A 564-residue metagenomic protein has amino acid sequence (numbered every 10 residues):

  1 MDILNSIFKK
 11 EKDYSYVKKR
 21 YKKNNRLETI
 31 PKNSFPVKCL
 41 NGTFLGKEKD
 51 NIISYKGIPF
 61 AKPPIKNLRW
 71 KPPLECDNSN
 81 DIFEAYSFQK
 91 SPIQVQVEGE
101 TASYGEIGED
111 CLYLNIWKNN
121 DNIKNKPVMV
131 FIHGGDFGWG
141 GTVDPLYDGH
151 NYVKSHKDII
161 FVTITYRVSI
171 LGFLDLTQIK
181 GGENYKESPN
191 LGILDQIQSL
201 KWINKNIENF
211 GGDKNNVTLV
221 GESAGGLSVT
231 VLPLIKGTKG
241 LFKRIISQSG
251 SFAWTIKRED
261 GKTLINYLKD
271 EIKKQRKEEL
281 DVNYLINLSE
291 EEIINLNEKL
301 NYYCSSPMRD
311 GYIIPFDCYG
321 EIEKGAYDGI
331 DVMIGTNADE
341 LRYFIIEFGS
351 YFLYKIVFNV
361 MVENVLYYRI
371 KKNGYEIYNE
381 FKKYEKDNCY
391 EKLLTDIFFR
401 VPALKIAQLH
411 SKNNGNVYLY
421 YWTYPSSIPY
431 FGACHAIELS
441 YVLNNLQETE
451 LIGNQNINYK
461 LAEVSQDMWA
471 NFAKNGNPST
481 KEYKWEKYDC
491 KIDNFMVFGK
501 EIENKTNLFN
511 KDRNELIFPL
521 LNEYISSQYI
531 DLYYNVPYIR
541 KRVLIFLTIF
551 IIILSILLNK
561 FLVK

Functional and structural regions predicted by a protein language model:
D2-N5, K9-K12, R540-V563: Terminal signal-anchor or tail-anchor transmembrane helices that tether membrane-associated enzymes to cellular
I3-I193, K214, I452-S465, A473-Y483 (+3 more regions): Non-catalytic accessory segments of hydrolases
F60-A61, V168-S169, F252, A338-L341 (+3 more regions): Short, solvent-exposed loop/turn segments at secondary-structure junctions
T101-E279, I322-F344: Serine-hydrolase-like catalytic core of hydrolytic proteins
M129, I160, I197-L200, N204 (+10 more regions): Non-transmembrane alpha-helical segments in soluble domains of secreted/periplasmic/extracellular proteins
I164, G172, F242-R244, A436-I452 (+1 more regions): Substrate-binding rim/cap in mid-to-C-terminal beta-strand-loop elements of soluble/periplasmic
R167-S169, V220-A224, Y421-P429, K484-D489: Short, solvent-exposed turn/loop segments enriched in Gly/Ser/Thr/Pro and often Arg
Y284-Y459, M468, N475, I545-I551: Substrate-gating cap/lid region and adjacent catalytic-acid/histidine neighborhood within extracellular/lumenal
